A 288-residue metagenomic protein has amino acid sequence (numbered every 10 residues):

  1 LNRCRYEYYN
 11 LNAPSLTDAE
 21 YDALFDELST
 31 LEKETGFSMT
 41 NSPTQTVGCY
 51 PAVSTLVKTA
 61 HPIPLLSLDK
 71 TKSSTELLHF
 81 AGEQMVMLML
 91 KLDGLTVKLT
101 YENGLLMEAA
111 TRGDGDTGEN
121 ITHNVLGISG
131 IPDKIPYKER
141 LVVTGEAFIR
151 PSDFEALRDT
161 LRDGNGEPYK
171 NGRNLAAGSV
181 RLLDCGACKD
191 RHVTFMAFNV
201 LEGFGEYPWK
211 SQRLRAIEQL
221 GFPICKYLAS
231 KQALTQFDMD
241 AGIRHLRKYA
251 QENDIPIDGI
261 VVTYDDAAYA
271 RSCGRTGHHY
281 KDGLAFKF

Functional and structural regions predicted by a protein language model:
L1-I135, E155, N174, V180 (+4 more regions): Phosphate/adenylate-binding "loop-and-lid" substructures adjacent to NTP/NAD/dNTP-binding pockets in NTP-dependent
T75-L78, E146, P151-F288: Long, charge-dense accessory insertions within large macromolecular proteins
E83-M85, K138-R140, H192: A general structural motif
G115-T117, S129, L141, A147 (+1 more regions): Compositionally biased, intrinsically disordered low-complexity regions
I131-E155: Flexible glycine-rich surface loops and low-complexity tracts that mediate binding to linear polymers
